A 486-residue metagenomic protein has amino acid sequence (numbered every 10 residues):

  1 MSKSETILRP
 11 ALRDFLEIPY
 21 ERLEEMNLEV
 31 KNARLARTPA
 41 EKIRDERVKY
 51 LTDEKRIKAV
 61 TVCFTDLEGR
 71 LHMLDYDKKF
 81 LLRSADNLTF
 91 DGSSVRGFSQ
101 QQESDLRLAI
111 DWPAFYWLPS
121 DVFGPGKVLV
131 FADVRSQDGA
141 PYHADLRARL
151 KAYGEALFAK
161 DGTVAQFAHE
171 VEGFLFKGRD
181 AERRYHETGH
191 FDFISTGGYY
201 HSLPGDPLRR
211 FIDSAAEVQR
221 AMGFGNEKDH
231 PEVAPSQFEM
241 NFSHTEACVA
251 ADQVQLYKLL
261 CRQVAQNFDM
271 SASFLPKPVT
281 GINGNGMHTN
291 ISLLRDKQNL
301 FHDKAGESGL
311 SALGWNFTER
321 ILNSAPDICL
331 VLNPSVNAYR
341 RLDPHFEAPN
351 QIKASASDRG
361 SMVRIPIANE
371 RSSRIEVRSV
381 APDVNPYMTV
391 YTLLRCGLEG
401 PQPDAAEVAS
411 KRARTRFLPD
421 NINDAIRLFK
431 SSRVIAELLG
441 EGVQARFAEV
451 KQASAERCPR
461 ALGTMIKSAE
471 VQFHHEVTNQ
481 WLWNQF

Functional and structural regions predicted by a protein language model:
S2-K228, A250-Q253, F417-F486: ATP/Mg2+-dependent ligation/transfer catalytic cores
K3-I7, A11-L35, K42-E46, L256 (+4 more regions): Catalytic-core signal marking the mid-to-C-terminal active-site face
D66, R135-P141, P204, H244-A250 (+4 more regions): A generic structural motif
P119-K127, V164-A165, D229-V233, I282 (+2 more regions): Short glycine/proline-enriched loop/turn "hinge" motifs that connect secondary-structure elements and lie
V130-S136, F238-H244, I291: Short, hydrophobic beta-strand segments
Q166-F176, Y185-S202, M222-F242, A272-T289 (+1 more regions): Core alpha/beta catalytic barrel or barrel-like domain that forms the active/cofactor pocket in diverse metabolic
L203-F211, K228-A234, E246-Y257, C261 (+3 more regions): Short, contiguous, pocket-lining structural segments that sit at or immediately flank catalytic/ligand-binding sites
L203-N226, M240-A247, K258-F274, N323: Accessory "access/gating" subregions that flank catalytic or transport cores
